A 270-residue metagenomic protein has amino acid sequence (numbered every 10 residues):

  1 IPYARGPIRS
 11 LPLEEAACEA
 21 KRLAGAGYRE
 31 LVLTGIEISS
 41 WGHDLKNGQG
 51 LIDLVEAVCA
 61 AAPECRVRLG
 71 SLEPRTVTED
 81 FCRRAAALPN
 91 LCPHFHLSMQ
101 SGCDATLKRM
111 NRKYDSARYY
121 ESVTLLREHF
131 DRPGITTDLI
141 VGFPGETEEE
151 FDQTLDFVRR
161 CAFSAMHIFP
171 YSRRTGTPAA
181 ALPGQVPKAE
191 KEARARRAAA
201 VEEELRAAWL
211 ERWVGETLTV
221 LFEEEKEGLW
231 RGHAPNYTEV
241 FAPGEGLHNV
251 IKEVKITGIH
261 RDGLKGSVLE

Functional and structural regions predicted by a protein language model:
I1-E14: Canonical Radical SAM [4Fe-4S] cluster-binding loop centered on the CxxxCxxC motif and its immediate flanking residues
A16, L33, L69, L97 (+6 more regions): Conserved, mostly hydrophobic/aromatic
A16-A17, C82, E149-D156: Short, acidic/polar
G25-E148, R159: Conserved SAM/AdoMet-binding glycine-rich loop
G42-C59, P63, M110, R173-E204: Radical SAM enzyme [4Fe-4S]-AdoMet core and its adjacent flexible, acidic and glycine-rich loops/tails across
P170-T175, L210-E211: AMP-binding (ANL) adenylation modules
A181-E270: Terminal RNA-binding accessory module
